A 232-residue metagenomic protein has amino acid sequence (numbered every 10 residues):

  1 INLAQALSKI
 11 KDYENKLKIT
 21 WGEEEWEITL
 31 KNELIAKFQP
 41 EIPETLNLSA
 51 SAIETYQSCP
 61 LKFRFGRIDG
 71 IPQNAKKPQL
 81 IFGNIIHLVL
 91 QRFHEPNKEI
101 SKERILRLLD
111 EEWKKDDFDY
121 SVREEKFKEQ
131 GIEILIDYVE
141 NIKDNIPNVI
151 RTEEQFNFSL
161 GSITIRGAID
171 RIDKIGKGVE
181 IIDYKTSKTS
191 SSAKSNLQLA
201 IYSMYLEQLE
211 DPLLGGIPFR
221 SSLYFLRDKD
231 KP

Functional and structural regions predicted by a protein language model:
I1-I85, Q91-H94: C-terminal, charged and often intrinsically disordered regions of DNA end-processing helicases and nucleases
P43-A50, G66-A75, R92, K114-V122 (+2 more regions): Glycine- and acidic
Q57-F65, L106, I172-I181: Active-site-adjacent bridging/hinge elements
L61, P78, F82, I86 (+3 more regions): Hydrophobic (often cysteine-bearing) scaffold residues that line and stabilize catalytic clefts of nucleotide/cofactor
I71-P78, P96-E99, K188-S191, D211-L213: Short, polar/flexible loop-turn hinges at active-site or ligand-entry regions and domain interfaces
I85-Q155, S159: A non-catalytic, helix-rich entry segment at domain boundaries
I100-E111, V149, E180, S203-P232: Substrate-binding beta-hairpin/strand module that engages nucleic acids
R151-E210, L226: Non-catalytic protein-protein interaction segments used by genome-maintenance enzymes to assemble and couple activities
